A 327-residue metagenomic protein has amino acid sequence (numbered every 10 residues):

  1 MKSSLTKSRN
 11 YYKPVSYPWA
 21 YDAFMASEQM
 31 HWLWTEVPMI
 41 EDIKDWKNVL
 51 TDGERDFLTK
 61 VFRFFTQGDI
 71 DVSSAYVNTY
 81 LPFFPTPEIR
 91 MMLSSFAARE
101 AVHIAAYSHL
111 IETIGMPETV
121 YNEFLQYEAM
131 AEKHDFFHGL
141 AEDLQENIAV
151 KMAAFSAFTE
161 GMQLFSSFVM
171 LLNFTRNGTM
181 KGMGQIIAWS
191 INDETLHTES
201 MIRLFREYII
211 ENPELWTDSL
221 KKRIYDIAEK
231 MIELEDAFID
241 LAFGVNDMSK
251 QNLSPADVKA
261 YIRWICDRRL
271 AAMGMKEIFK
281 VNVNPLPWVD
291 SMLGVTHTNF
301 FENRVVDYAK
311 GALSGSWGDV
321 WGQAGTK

Functional and structural regions predicted by a protein language model:
M1-K327: Non-heme di-metal
